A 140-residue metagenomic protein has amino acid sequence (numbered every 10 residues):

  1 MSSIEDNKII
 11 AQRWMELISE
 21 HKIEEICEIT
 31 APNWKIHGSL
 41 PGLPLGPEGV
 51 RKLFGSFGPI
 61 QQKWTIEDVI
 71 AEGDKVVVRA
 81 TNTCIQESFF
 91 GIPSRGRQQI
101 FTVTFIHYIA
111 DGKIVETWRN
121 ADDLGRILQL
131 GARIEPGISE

Functional and structural regions predicted by a protein language model:
M1-E140: C-terminal and inter-domain tail/linker signature
